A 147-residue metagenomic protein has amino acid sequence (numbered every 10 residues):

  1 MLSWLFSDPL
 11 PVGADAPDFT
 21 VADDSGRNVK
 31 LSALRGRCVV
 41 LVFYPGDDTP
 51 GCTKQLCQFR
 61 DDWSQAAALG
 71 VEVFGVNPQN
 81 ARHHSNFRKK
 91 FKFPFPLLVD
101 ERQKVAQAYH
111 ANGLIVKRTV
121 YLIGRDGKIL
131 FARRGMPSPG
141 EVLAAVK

Functional and structural regions predicted by a protein language model:
M1-D18: N-proximal helix/coil linker or "cap" segments that precede and/or mark the start of modular domains
A16-P17, C38, K117-T119: Short loop/turn microsegments at loop-to-beta-strand junctions
F19-V39: A short beta-strand-turn-helix
R37-V39, Y44-D48, N80: Short pre-active-site segment immediately N-terminal to redox-active cysteine/selenocysteine motifs in thiol-based
F43-D61, Q65: Conserved redox-active cysteine motifs that mediate thiol-disulfide chemistry, especially di-cysteine Cys-X(1-2)-Cys
F74, S85-T119: Short, internal strand/loop/helix patches that form the active-site neighborhood or redox-interaction surface
V116-K147: Thiol-/selenol-based redox modules, centered on thioredoxin-like and closely related oxidoreductase domains
